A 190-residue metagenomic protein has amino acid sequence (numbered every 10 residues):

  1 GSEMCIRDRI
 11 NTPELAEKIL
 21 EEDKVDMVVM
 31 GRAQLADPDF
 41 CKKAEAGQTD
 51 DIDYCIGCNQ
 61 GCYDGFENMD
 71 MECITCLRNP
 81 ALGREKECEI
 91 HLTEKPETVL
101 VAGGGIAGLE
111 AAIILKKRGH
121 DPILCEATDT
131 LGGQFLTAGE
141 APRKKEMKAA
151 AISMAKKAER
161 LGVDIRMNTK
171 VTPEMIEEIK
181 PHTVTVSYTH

Functional and structural regions predicted by a protein language model:
G1-D8, T189-H190: Conserved small/polar residues in nucleotide/adenosyl-binding loops
S2, V101-M167: Beta1-alpha1 glycine-rich phosphate/pyrophosphate-binding loop at the start of Rossmann-like nucleotide-binding domains
E3, D26, H182: Conserved acidic residues
N11-D23: Catalytic cores of alpha/beta
V25-F40: Glycine-rich phosphate-binding active-site loops on the catalytic face of alpha/beta enzymes
C41-K95: Cysteine-cluster motifs in flexible loop/terminal segments that predominantly coordinate metals
I56-N68, I90-L92, D164-Y188: FAD-binding core/adjacent interface of flavoenzyme oxidoreductases
